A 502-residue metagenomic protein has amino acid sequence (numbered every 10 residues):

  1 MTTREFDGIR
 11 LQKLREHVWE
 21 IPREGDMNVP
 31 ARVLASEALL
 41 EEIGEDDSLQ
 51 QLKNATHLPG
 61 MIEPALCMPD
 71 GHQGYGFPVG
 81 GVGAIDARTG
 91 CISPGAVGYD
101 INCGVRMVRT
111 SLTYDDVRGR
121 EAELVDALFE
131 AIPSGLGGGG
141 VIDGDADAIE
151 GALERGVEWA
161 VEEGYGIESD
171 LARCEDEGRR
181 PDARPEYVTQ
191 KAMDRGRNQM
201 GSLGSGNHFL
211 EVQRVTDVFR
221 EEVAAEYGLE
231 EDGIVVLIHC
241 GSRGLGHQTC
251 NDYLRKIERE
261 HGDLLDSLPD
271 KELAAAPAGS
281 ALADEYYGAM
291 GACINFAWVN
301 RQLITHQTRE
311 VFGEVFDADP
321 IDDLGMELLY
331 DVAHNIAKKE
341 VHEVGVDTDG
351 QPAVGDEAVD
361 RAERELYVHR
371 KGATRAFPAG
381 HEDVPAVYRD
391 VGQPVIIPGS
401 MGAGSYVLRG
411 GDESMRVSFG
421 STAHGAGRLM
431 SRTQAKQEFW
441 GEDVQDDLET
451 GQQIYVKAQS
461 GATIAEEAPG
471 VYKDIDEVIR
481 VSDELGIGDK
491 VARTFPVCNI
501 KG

Functional and structural regions predicted by a protein language model:
T2-Q51, M61-C67, Y75-F77, A87-A96 (+2 more regions): Domain-length cofactor-binding catalytic modules of enzymes
H57, G71-Q73: Active-site beta-strand->loop segment that positions catalytic residues and contacts the acyl thioester
D70-G71, N102, T110, C240-G241: An acidic- and aromatic-residue-enriched active-site/binding cleft used to recognize and process polar
V82-R109: Redox-cofactor-proximal catalytic regions of oxidoreductases
R106-T110, Y114-D126: A glycine-rich phosphate/pyrophosphate-binding beta-strand-loop-alpha-helix module
V141: Extended, charge-enriched "interface" segments that sit outside catalytic cores
